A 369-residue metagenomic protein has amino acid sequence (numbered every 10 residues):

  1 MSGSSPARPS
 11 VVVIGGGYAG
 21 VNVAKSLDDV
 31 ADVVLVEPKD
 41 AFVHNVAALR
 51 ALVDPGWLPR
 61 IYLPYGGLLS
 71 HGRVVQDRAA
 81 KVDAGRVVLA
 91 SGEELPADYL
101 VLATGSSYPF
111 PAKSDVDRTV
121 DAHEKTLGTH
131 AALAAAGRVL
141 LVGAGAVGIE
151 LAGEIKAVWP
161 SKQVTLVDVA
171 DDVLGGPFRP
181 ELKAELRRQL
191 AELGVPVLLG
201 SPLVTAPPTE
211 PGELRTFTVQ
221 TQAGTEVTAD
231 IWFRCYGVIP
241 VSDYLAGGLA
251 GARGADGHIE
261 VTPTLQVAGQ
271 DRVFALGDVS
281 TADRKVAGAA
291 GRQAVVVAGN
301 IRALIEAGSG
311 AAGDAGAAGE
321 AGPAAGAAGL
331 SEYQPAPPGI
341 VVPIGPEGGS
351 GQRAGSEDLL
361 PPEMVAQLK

Functional and structural regions predicted by a protein language model:
S2-R73, E150-F178, R353: Beta1-alpha1 glycine-rich phosphate/pyrophosphate-binding loop at the start of Rossmann-like nucleotide-binding domains
S2-S10, S70-L140, F233: FAD-binding core/adjacent interface of flavoenzyme oxidoreductases
G17-G20, G145-I149, A294, A298: Catalytic nucleophile loop
A19, G105-Y108, V238-P240, E347: Short glycine-rich anion-binding loops that position phosphate/pyrophosphate groups of nucleotides and phosphorylated
A48-D54, S114-D121, L249-A250, E357-D358: Short glycine-enriched, charge-decorated loop/helix-capping segments at active-site entrances that position
G72-D77, K81-V82, V87-V88, L95 (+2 more regions): A Rossmann-like FAD-binding core segment of flavoenzymes
R118-G137, E226-G299, A303, G319: FAD-site-proximal beta/loop scaffold in flavoenzymes
R284, Q293-K369: C-terminal, flexible cofactor-proximal segment of oxidoreductases
